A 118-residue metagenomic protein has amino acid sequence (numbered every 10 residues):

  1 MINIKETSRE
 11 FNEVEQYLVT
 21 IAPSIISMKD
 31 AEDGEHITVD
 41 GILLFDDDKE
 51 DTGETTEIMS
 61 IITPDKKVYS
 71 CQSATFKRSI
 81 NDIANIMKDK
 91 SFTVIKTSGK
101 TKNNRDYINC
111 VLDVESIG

Functional and structural regions predicted by a protein language model:
M1-P64, K102-N103, D113-G118: OB-fold ssDNA-binding interfaces and closely related basic DNA-contact patches used across DNA replication/repair
E32, K77-I95: Short nucleic-acid-contacting surface segments enriched for D/E, G, S/T with interspersed K/R
D48, D65-K66, D89, I95: Generic cytosolic/nucleocytoplasmic N-terminal low-complexity/intrinsically disordered segments
K49-D51, S73, N81-I83: Generic alpha-helix signal with a bias toward terminal, lower-confidence helices and secondary-structure junctions
K67-Q72: A short macromolecule-binding patch
A74-T75, N109: "Short basic amphipathic alpha-helical interaction patches in structured regions
I86, I95-I117: Short, charged beta-turn/beta-strand-edge "cap" motif at the junction between a beta-strand and an adjacent loop
